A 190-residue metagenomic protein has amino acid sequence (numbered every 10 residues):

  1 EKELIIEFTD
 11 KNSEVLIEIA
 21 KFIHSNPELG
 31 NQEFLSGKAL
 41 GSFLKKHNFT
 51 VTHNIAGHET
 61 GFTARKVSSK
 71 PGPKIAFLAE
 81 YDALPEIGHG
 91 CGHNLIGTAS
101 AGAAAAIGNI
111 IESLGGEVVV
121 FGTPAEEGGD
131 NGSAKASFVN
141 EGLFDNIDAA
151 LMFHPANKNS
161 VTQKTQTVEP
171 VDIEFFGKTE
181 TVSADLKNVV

Functional and structural regions predicted by a protein language model:
E1-V119: Acidic/His- and Gly-rich active-site-bordering loop/insert found across diverse amide/peptide-bond hydrolases
T63, D82-G90, N94-L95, L114-V190: Histidine/acidic-residue-rich, glycine-tolerant segments that coordinate divalent metal ions
